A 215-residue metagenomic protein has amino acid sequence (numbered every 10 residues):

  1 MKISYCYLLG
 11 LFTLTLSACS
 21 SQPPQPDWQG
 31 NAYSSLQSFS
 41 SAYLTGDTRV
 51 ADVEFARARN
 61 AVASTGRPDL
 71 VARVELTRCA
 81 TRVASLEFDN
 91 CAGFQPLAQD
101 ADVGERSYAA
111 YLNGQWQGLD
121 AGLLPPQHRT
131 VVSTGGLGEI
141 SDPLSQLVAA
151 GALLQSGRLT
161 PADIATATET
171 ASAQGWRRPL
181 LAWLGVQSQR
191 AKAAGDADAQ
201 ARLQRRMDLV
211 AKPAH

Functional and structural regions predicted by a protein language model:
T15-A18: C-terminal motif of bacterial Sec signal peptides marking the signal peptidase cleavage site
P24, N31, V50, V71 (+4 more regions): Residues that mark the junctions of alpha-helical repeat units in TPR/alpha-solenoid scaffolds
P24-D100: N-terminal Sec/ER secretory leader and immediately downstream segment of secreted/extracellular precursors
S38-F39, A58, R78, V148-G151 (+3 more regions): Structural register within alpha-helical repeat arrays
A56-N60, P96-D100, T166-A173, Q189 (+1 more regions): Amphipathic alpha-helical segments of tetratricopeptide repeats
R78-D102, Q115-L124, K192-A199: Alpha-helical linker/edge segments of TPR/alpha-solenoid repeat scaffolds and analogous pre-/post-domain helices
G104-W176: Extended amphipathic alpha-helical interaction segments
G185-H215: A cross-kingdom marker for long, charged
